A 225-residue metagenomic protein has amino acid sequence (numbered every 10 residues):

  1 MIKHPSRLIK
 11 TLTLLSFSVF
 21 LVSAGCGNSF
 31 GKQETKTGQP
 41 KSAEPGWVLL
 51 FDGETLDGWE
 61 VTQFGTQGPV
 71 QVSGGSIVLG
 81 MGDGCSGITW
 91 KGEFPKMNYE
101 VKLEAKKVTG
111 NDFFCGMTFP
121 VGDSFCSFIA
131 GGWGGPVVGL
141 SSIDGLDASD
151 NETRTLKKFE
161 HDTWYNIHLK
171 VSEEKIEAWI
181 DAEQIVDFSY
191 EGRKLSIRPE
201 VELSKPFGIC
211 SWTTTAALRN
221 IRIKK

Functional and structural regions predicted by a protein language model:
I2-T13: Bacterial N-terminal signal peptides that target proteins for export
L12-S23: Bacterial N-terminal signal peptides
C26-K225: Carbohydrate-interacting regions of secretory-pathway proteins
